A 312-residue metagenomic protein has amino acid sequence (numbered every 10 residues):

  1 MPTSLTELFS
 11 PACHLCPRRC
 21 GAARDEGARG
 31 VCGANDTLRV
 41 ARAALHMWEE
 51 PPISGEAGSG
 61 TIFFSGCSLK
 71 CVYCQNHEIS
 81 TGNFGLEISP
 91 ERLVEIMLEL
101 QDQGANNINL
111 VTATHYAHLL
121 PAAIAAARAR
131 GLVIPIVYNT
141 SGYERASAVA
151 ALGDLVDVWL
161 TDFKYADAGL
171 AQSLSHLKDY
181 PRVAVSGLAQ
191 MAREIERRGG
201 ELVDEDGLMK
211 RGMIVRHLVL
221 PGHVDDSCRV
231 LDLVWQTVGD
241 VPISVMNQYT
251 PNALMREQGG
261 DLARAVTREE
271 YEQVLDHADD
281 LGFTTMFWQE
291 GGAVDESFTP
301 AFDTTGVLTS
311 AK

Functional and structural regions predicted by a protein language model:
M1-A28, A34, R197-K312: Auxiliary Fe-S-binding modules of radical SAM enzymes
G33-W159, D167-A168: Conserved Radical SAM active-site core
G60, I108, I136-Y138, W159-T161 (+3 more regions): Hydrophobic faces of well-ordered beta-strands that scaffold small-molecule active sites in alpha/beta enzyme cores
S80, A117, G142-R145, F163-P181 (+3 more regions): Conserved radical SAM core fold
I88, H115, S175-V183, G222 (+1 more regions): Alpha-helix N-cap and loop-to-helix initiation/capping positions
L93, L120, V149, A184 (+4 more regions): Aromatic/hydrophobic pocket-lining residues that form the small-molecule binding cavity in soluble enzyme cores
A123-P135, S186-E194, R268-D276: Alpha-helix-loop-beta-strand connector modules within alpha/beta enzyme cores
Q172-D206: Anionic-ligand binding region
